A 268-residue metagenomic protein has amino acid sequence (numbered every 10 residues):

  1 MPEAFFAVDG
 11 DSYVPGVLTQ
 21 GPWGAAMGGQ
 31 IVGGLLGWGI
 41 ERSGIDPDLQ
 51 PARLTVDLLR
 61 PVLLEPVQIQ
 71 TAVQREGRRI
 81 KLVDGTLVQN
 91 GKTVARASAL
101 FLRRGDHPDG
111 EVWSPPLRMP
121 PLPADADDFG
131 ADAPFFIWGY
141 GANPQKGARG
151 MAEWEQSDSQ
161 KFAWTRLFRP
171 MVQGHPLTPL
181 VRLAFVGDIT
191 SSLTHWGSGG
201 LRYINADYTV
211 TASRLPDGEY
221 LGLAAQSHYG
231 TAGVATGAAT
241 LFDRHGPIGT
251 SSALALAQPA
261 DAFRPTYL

Functional and structural regions predicted by a protein language model:
M1-L268: Terminal targeting signals and extreme-terminal segments of soluble enzymes
